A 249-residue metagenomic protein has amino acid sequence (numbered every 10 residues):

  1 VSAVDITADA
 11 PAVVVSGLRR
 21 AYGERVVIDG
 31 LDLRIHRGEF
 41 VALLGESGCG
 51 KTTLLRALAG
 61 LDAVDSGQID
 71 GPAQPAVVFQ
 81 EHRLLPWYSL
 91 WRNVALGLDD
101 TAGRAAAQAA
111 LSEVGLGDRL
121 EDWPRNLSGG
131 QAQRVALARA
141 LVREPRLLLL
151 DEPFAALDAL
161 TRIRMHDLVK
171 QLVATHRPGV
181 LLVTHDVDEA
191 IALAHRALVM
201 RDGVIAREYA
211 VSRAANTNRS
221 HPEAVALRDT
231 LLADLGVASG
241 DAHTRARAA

Functional and structural regions predicted by a protein language model:
L44-E46: The feature captures the beta-strand-to-loop junction immediately N-terminal to the Walker
A59: Helix-to-loop junction immediately C-terminal to a conserved catalytic motif
W123-L127, Q131: Conserved ABC ATPase signature
L137: Hydrophobic anchor residue at the start of the ABC signature
V142-R146: A short, proline-enriched helix->beta-strand linker immediately N-terminal to the Walker B motif in ABC-type P-loop
L148-D151: Catalytic Walker B motif of ABC-type/P-loop ATPase nucleotide-binding domains
